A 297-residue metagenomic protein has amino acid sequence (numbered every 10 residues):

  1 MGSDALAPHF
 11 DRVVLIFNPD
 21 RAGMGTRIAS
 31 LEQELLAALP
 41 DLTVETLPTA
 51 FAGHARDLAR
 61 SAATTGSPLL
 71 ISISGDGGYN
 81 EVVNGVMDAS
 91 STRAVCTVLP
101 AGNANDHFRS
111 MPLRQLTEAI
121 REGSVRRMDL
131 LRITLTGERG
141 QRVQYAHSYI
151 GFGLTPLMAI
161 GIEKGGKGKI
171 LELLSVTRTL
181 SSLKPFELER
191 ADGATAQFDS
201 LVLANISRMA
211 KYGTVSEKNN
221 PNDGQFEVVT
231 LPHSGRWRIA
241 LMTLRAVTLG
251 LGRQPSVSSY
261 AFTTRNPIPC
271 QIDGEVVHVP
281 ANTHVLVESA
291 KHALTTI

Functional and structural regions predicted by a protein language model:
M1-L70, N80: ATP/NTP phosphate-donor binding region
G2-S3, T195, N220-D223, T230-I297: ATP/nucleoside-binding phosphotransfer catalytic cores, i.e., glycine-rich phosphate-binding loops
I16, T49, D88-S200: Catalytic core of DAGKc-family lipid kinases
P19, I73-G75, L99-A101: Glycine-rich beta-strand-to-loop/alpha-helix junction loops that act as flexible
G78-S91: Short Gly/Thr/Asp-enriched flexible loops that form oxyanion-binding sites at enzyme active sites
G151, V202-E217, V276: Glycine-rich phosphate/pyrophosphate-binding beta-alpha loops
T155-M158, Q197, R208-G213, R236-I239: Short acidic/glycine-rich loop or secondary-structure boundary segments that cap or lie
K164-L173, Y212-R238: Gly/Ser/Thr-rich active-site loops/lids in small-molecule metabolic enzymes that frequently grip phosphoryl groups
